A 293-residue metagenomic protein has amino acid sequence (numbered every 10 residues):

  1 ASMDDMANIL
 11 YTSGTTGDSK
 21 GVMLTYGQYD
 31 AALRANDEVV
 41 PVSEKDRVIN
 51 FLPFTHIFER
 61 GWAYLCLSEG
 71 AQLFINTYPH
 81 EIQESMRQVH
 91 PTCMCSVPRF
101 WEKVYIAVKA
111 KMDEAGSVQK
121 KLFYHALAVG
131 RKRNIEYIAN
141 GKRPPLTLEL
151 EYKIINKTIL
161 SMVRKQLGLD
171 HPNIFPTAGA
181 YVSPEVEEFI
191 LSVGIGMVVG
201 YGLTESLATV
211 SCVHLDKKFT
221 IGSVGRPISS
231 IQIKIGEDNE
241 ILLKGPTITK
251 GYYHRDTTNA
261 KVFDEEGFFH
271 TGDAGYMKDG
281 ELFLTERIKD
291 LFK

Functional and structural regions predicted by a protein language model:
A1-Y11, D18, P41-R47: Conserved pre-ATP/AMP-binding loop-to-beta segment of ANL
M6, T12-T15, V48, P53 (+5 more regions): Conserved S/T- and glycine-rich ATP-binding loop of Class I adenylate-forming
A7-L33: Conserved AMP-binding A3 loop
T12, P227-K293: Conserved ATP-binding/catalytic segment of the ANL
Y26, Y181-V182, L191-I195, L203-G222 (+1 more regions): Active-site loops of AMP-binding adenylate-forming
D30-R47, F54-K157, H171: Conserved AMP-binding/adenylation subdomain of ANL enzymes
A32-N36, V104-V108, F175, P184-E188 (+1 more regions): Adenylate-forming
